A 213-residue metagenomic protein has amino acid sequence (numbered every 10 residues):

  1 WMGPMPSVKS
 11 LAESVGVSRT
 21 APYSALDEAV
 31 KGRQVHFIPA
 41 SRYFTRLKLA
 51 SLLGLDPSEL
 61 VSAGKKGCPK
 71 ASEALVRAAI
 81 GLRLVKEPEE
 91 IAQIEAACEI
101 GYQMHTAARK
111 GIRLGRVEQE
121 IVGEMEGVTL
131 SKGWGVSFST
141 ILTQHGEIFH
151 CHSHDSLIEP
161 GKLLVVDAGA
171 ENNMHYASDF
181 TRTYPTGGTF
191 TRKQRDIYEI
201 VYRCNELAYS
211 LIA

Functional and structural regions predicted by a protein language model:
W1-A213: Active-site neighborhoods and metal-handling regions in enzymes and metal-associated proteins
